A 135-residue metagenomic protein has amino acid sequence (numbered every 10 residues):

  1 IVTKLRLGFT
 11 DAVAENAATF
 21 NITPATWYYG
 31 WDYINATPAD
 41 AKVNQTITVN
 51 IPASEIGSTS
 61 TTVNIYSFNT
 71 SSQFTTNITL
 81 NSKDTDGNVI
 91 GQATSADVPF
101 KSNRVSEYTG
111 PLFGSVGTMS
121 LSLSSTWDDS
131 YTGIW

Functional and structural regions predicted by a protein language model:
I1-T10: A short, Gly/Thr-enriched small/hydrophobic beta-strand-prone motif that recurs across taxa
G8, A14-R104, D129-W135: Tryptophan-paired
K101-F113: Low-complexity, Pro/Ser/Thr- and charge-rich linker/hinge segments at domain boundaries
P111-W135: Intrinsically disordered, low-complexity repeat and linker tracts
